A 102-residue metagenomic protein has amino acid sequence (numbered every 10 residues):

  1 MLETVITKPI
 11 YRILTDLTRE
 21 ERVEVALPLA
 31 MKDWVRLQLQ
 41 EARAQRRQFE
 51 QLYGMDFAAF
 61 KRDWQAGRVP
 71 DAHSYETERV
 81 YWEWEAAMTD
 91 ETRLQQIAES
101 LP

Functional and structural regions predicted by a protein language model:
M1-W64, T92, Q96-P102: Small, basic N-terminal interaction modules of short regulatory proteins
P28-L37, H73-E83: Alpha-helical scaffold segments that form or flank carboxylate-/histidine-based iron centers
L37, G67, E85-A87: Enriched - but not universal
F60-S74: A eukaryotic nuclear recognition-module signature that targets compact all-alpha binding cores
D71, T77-P102: Short, compact, well-ordered microdomains
